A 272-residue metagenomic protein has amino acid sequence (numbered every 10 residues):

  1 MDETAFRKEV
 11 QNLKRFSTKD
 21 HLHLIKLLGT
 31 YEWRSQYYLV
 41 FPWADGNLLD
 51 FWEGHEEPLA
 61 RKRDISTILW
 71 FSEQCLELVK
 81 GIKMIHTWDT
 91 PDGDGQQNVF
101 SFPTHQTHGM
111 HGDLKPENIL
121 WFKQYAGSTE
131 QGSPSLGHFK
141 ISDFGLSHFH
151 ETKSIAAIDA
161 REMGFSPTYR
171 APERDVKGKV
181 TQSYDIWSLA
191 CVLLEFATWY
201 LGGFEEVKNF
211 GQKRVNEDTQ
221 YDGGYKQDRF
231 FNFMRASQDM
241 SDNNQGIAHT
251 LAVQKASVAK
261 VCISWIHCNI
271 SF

Functional and structural regions predicted by a protein language model:
D2-K19: The N-lobe alphaC helix and its flanking beta3-alphaC-beta4 segment of protein kinase-like domains, centered on
K26-Y37: Short beta-strand micro-motifs within the conserved protein kinase catalytic domain, predominantly in the N-lobe
W43-L59: Structural motif in protein kinase domains
H55-E77: Activation segment of protein kinase catalytic domains, centered on the conserved DFG
H86-P134: Catalytic-loop of the protein kinase fold
K115-T168: Activation segment/activation loop of eukaryotic-type protein kinase catalytic domains
D175-L251, S257-V258, C262: Conserved C-lobe activation region of Hanks-type protein kinase-like domains
